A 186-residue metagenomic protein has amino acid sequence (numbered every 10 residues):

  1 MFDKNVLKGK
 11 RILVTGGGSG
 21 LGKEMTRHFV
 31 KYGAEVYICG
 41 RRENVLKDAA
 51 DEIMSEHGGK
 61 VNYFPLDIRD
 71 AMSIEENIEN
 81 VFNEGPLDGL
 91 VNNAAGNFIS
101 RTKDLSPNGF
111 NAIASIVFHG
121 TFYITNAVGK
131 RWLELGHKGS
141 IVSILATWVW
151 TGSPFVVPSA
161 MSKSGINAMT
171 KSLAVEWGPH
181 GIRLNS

Functional and structural regions predicted by a protein language model:
F2, L105, G152-A160, S172: Active-site loop-to-helix junction immediately N-terminal to the catalytic Tyr of the SDR YXXXK motif in Rossmann-fold
G18-G20: Conserved glycine-rich cofactor-binding loop
A34-D48: Conserved glycine-rich Rossmann-like NAD(P)H-binding loop of the short-chain dehydrogenase/reductase
R101-T102, S106-A114: Substrate-binding pocket helix/loop in short-chain dehydrogenase/reductase
T125, S162, T170: Active-site helix of classical SDR
K130, V175-P179: Alpha-helical segment proximal to the catalytic Tyr-Lys
A146: Residue(s) in the substrate-gating loop at a strand-loop-helix junction that position the organic substrate next
